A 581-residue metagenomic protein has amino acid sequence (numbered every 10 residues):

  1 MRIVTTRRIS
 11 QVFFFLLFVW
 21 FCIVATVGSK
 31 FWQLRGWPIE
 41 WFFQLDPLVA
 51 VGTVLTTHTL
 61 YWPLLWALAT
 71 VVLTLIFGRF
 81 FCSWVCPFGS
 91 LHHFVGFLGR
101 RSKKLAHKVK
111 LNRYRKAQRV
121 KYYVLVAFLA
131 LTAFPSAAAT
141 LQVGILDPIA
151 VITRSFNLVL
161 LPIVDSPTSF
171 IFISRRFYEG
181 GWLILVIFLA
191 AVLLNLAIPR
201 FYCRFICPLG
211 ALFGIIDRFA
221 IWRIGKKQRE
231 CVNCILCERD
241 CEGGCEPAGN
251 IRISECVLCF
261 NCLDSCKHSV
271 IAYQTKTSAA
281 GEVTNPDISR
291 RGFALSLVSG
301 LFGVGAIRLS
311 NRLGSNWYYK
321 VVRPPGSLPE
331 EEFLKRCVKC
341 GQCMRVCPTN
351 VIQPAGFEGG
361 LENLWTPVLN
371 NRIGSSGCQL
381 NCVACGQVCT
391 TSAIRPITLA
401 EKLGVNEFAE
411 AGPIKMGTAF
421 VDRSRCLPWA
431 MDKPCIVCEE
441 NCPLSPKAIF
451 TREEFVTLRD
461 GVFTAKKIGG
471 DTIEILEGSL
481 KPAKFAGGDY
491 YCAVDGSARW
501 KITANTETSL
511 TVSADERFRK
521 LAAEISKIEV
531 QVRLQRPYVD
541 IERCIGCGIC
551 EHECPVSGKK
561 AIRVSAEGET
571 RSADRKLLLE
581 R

Functional and structural regions predicted by a protein language model:
M1-R581: Non-ligating segments of multi-cofactor redox enzymes
